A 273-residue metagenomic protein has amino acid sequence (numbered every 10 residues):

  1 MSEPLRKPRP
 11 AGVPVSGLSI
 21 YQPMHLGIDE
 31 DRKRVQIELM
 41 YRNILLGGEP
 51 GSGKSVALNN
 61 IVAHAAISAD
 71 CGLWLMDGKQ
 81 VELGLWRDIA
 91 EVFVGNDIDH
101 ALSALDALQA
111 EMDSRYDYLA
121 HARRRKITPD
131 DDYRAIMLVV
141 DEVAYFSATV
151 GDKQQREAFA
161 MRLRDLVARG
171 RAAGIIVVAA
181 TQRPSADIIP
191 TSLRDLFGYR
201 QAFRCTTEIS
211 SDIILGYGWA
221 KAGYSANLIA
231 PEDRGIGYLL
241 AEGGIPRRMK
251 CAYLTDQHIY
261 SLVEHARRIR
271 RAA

Functional and structural regions predicted by a protein language model:
M1: Acidic-aromatic/histidine active-site loop/patch
P4-A122, I136-G223, N227-I229, A252-Y260 (+1 more regions): P-loop NTPase catalytic phosphate-binding loop
M24-L26, G235-A241: Short polybasic amphipathic segments
R32, E242-G244: Glycine-centered tight beta-turn/hairpin loop motif at sheet-sheet or coil-to-beta transitions
K126-T128, S225-I229, L239: Short proline/glycine-enriched turn/loop segments at secondary-structure junctions
I127-I136: Short basic/glycine-enriched coil/helix segment immediately N-terminal to the Walker B
